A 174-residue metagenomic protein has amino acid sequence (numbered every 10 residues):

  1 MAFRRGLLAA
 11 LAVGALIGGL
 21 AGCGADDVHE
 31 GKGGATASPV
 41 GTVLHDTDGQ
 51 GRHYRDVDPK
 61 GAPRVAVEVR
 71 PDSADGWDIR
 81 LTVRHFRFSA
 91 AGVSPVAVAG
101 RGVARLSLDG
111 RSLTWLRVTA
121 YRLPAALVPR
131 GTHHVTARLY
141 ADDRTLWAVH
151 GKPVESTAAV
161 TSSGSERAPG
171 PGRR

Functional and structural regions predicted by a protein language model:
L20-D27: Bacterial signal peptide processing site
P39-D72, R173: Short, compositionally biased P/S/T/A/G/V-rich stretches that sit at domain boundaries
R64, V83-V96: Short amphipathic, basic-aromatic surface patches that mediate peripheral association with negatively charged
R70-H85: Contiguous beta-strand segments within globular domains
W77-L81, P129-A141: Short, well-structured beta-strand segments within conserved domains
A99, L106-R111: Short strand-turn-strand beta-turns centered on an Asx-Gly dipeptide
S112-T119: Short beta-strand segments within Ig-like beta-sandwich modules, predominantly Fibronectin type-III
T114, Y140-V149: Short acidic/polar inter-strand loop motif in beta-rich domains
